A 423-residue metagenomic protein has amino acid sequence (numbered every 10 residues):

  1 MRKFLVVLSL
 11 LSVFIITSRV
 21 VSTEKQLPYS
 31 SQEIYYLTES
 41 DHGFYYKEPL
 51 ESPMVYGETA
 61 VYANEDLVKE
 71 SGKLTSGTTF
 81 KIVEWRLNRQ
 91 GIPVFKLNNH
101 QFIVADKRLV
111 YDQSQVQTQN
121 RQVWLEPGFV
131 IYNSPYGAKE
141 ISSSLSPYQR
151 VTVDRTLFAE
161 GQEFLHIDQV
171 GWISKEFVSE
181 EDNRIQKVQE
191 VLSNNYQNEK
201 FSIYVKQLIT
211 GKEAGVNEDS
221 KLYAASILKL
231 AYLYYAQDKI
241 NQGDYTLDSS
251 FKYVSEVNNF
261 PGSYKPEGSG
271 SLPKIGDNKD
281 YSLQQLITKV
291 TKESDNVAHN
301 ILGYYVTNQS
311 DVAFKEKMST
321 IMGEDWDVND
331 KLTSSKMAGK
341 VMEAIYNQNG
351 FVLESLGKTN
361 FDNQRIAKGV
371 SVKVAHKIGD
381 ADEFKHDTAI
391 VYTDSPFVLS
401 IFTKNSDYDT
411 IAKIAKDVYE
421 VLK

Functional and structural regions predicted by a protein language model:
R2-L5, S18-A63, K73-L74, R89-K96 (+2 more regions): SH3-family beta-barrel domains
R2-L8, F14-E33, R150-T152, F158-E160 (+7 more regions): Structured C-terminal helix/loop/strand segments within mature extracytoplasmic catalytic/sensor domains
L27-T38, L67-K107, S144-E176: SH3/SH3-like beta-barrel superfamily modules
H42-L50, K107-F129, Y136, F177-N195 (+1 more regions): Intrinsically disordered, low-complexity Ser/Thr-rich linker and spacer segments in cell-wall-related proteins
S144, E176-K221, T291: Beta-lactamase-like hydrolase cores
D182-I185, S255, P261-Q348: Active-site-adjacent helix/loop patches that line small-molecule binding or acyl-intermediate pockets
Y223-V254, V290, L399: Active-site SXXK
L356-A381: Short Gly/Thr-rich strand-loop-strand
